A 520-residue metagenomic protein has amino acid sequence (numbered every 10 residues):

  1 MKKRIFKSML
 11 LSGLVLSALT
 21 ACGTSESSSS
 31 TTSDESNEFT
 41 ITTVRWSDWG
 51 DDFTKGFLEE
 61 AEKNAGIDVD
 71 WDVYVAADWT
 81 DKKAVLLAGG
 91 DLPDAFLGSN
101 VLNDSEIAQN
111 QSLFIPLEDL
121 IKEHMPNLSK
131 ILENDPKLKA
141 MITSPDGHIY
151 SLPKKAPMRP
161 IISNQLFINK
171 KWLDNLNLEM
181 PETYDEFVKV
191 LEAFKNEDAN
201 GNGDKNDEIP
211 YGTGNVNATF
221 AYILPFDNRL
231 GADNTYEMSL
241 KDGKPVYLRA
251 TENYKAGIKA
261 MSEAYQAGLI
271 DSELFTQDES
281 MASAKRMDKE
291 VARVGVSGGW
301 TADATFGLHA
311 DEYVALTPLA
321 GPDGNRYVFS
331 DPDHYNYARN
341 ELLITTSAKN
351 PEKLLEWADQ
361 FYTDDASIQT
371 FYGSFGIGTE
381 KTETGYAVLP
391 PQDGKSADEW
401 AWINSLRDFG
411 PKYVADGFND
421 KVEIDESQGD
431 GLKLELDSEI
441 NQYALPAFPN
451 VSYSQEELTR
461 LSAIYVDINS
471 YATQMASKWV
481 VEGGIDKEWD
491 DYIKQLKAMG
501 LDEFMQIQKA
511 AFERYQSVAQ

Functional and structural regions predicted by a protein language model:
M1-K7: Positively charged n-region of N-terminal signal peptides that target proteins for export
K7-L11, C22-E186, G231-E237, P245-R249 (+2 more regions): Conserved N-terminal structural module of periplasmic/extracytoplasmic solute-binding proteins
S36-F39, A65-D70, G90-D94, S112-L113 (+6 more regions): Loop/turn elements at helix/coil->beta-strand transitions in domains of secreted/extracellular proteins
T80-L92, Q111, K189-A193, M281-V294: Short helices/loops that flank or line small-molecule/ion binding pockets
E106, V216-T219, L224-E237, K259-Y413: Extracytoplasmic/periplasmic substrate-binding proteins
E118, P145-T219, M238-K289, L342-Q360 (+4 more regions): Helix-loop-helix "hinge/cap" segment bordering the ligand-binding cleft or interdomain interface
E356, Q360-K478, G483: Conserved small-residue motifs centered on glycine
